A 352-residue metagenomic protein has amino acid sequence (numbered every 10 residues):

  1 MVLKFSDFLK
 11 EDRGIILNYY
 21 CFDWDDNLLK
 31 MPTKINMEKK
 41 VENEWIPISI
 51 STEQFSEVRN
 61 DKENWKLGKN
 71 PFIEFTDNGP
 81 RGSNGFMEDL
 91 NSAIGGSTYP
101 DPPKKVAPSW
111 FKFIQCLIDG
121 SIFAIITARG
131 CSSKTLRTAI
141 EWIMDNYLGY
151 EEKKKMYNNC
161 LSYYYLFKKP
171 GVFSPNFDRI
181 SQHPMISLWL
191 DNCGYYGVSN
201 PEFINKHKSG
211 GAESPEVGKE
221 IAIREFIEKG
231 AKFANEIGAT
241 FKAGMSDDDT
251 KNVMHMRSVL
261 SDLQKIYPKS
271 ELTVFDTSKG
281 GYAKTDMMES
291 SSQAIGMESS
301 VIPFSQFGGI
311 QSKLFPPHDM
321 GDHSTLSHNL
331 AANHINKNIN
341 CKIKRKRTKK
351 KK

Functional and structural regions predicted by a protein language model:
M1-V2, K10-D12, F123, A231-A243 (+2 more regions): Compositionally biased low-complexity segments enriched in polar/charged residues
K4, F8, D89, A93 (+4 more regions): Charge-rich, solvent-exposed alpha-helical interaction surfaces
R13-F203: Alpha-helical substrate-recognition element adjacent to the catalytic core
N18, K219-T250: Conserved Lys-Pro-Asp/Glu-containing loop-to-beta segment of HAD-superfamily phosphomonoesterases, centered on
Q115-D119, I140-G149, E228-E236, R257-S270: Short, surface-exposed basic-aromatic patches at helix termini and helix-loop junctions that form
E152-V172, Y267-M288: A generic structural motif
I204-P215: Active-site-proximal specificity loops/subdomain of glycosyltransferases
D248-L260: Acidic, divalent-metal-coordinating active-site segment for phosphoryl/phosphodiester hydrolysis, typified by short
